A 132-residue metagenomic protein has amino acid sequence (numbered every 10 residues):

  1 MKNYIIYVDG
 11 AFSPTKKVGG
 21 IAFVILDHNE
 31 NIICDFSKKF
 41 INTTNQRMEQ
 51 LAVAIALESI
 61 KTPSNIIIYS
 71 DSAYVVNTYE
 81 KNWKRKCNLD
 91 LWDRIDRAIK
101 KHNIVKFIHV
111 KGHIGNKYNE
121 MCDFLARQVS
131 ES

Functional and structural regions predicted by a protein language model:
M1-R47, E58-I60, F124, Q128: RNase H-like nuclease fold core
A11-K17, A54-M121, L125, S130: RNase H catalytic domain
M48-A52: Loop-to-helix element that buttresses phosphate recognition and phosphoryl-transfer chemistry
